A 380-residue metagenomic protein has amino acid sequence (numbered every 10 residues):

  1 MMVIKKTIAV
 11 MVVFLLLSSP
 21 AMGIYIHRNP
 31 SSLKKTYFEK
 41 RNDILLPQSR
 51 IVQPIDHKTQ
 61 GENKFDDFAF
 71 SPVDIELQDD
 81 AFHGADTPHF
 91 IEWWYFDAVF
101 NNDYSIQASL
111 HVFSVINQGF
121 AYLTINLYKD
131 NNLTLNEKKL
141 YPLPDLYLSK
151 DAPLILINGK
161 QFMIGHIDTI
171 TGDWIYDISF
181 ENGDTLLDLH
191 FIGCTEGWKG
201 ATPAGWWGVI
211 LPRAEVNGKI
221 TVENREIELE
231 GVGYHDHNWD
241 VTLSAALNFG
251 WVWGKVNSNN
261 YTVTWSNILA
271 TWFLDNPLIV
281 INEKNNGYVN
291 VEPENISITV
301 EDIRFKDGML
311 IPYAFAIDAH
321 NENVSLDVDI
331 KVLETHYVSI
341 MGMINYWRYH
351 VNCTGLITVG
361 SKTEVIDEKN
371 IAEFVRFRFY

Functional and structural regions predicted by a protein language model:
M1-V3: N-terminal secretory signal peptides that target proteins for export/translocation
K5-V10: Sec-dependent signal peptide recognition, specifically the positively charged N-region followed immediately by
V12-L17: Hydrophobic core
S18-Y25: Hydrophobic alpha-helical membrane-insertion segments, chiefly the h-region of N-terminal signal peptides
H27-Y380: Structured soluble/peripheral alpha/beta segments that form catalytic or ligand/cofactor-binding pockets
